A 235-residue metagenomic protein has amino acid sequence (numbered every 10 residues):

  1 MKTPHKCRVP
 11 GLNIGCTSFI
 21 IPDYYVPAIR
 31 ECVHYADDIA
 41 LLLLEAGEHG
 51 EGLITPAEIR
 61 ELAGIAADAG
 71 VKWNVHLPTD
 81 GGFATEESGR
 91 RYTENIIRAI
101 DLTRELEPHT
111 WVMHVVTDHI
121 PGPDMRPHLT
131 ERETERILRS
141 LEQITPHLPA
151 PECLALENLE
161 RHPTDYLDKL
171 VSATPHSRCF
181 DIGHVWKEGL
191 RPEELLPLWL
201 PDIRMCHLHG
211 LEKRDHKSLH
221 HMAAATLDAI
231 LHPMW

Functional and structural regions predicted by a protein language model:
M1-R98: N-terminal pre-domain/capping segments
V9-I14, Y35-D38, A67-W73, L106-H109 (+4 more regions): Short, well-ordered coil/turn segments that N-cap beta-strands
T17-I21, L42-A46, P78-G82, V116-D118 (+3 more regions): Active-site beta-loop-alpha junctions enriched in small/polar residues
D23-V26, P163-L167, L227: Short, well-ordered alpha-helical microsegments
I39, S140-A223: Acidic/histidine-rich catalytic cores of soluble enzymes
L53-R60, G89-I97, T130-L138, L190-L198 (+1 more regions): Charged helix-capping and loop-helix junction motifs
I59-H76, E135-L148, L227-W235: Alpha-helix-loop-beta-strand connector modules within alpha/beta enzyme cores
A67, A84-S177: Active-site acidic/histidine proton-transfer and metal-coordination neighborhood in alpha/beta enzyme cores
